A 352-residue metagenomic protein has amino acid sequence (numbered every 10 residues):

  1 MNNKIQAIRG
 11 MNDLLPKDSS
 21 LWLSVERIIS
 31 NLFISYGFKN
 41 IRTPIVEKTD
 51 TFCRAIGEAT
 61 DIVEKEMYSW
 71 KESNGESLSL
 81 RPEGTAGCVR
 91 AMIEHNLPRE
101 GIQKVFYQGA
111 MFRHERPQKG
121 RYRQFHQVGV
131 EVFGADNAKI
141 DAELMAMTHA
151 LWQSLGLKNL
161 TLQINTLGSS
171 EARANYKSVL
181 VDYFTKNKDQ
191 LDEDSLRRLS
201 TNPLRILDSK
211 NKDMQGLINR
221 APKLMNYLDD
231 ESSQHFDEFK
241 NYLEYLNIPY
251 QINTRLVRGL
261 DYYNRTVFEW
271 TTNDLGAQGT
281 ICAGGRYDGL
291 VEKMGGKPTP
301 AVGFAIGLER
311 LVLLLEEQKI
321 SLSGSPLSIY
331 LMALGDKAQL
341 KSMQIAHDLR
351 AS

Functional and structural regions predicted by a protein language model:
M1-S352: TRNA-recognition modules of translation machinery and tRNA-sensing kinases, especially anticodon-binding
